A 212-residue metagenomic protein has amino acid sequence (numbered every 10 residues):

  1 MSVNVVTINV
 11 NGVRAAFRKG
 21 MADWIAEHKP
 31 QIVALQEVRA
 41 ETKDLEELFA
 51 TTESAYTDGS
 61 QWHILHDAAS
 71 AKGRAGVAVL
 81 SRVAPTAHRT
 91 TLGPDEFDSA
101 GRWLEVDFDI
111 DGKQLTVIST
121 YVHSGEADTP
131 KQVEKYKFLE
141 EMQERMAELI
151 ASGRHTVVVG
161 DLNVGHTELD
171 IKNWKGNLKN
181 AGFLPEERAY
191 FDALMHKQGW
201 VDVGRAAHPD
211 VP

Functional and structural regions predicted by a protein language model:
M1-Y56, A69-V77, L194: N-terminal, active-site-proximal structural segment of metallo-dependent hydrolase catalytic domains
V5-N9, I25-D44, V117, R145-E168 (+1 more regions): Active-site beta-strand/loop signature of hydrolases that rely on acidic residues for catalysis
V13-F17, D98, E134-E141, F183-E187: Soluble or luminal CAZymes and related metallo-dependent hydrolases
R14, T42-D44, G73-R74, E126-D128 (+2 more regions): Short catalytic/ligand-binding loop motif for oxyanion handling, primarily in non-cytosolic enzymes, centered on
A22-A26, W103-G112, E141-R154: Short amphipathic alpha-helices and their capping/turn segments at secondary-structure boundaries
R39-G125: Structured beta-strand-rich core segments of catalytic domains in phosphoester-bond hydrolases
E53-Y56, F138-P212: Metal-dependent phosphoesterases centered on the DNase I-like endonuclease/exonuclease/phosphatase
G93-E96, V122-L139, K175-A181: Surface-exposed cleft-lining segments at the edges of enzyme active sites
